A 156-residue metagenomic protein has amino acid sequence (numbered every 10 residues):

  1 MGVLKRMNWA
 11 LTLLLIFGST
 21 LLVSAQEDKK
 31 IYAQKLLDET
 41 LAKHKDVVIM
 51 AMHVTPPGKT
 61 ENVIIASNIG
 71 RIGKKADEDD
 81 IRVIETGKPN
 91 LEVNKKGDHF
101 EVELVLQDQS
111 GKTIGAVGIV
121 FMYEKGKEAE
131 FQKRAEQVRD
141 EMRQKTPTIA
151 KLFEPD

Functional and structural regions predicted by a protein language model:
M1-L11: Bacterial N-terminal signal peptides that target proteins for export
A10-T20: Bacterial N-terminal signal peptides
E27-Q34, M122-D156: Juxtadomain coupling helices with adjacent low-complexity linkers
D38-K59, T148, L152: Short N-terminal helix-loop-first-beta-strand/juxtamembrane motif that initiates sensory/input modules
G58-G70: Amphipathic coiled-coil signal-relay and dimerization helices
S67-E92, K133-Q137: Extracytoplasmic/periplasmic sensor domains and loops in membrane signaling proteins
G97-V105: A short beta-strand signature within small-molecule sensing/ligand-binding domains used in signal transduction
G115-A116: Short glycine-/small-residue motifs
